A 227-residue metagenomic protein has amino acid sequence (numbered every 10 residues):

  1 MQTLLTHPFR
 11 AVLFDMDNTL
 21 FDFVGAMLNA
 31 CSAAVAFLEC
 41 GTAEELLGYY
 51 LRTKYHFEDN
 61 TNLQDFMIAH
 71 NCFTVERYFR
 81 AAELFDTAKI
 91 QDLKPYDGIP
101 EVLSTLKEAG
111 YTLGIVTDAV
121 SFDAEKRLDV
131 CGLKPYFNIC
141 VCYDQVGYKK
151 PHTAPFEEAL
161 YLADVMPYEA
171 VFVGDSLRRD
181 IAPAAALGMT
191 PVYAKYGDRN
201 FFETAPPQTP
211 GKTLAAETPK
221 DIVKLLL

Functional and structural regions predicted by a protein language model:
M1-V12, G25, E76, P100 (+1 more regions): Asp-based, Mg2+/Mn2+-dependent phosphohydrolase catalytic module
Q2-T105, F122: N-terminal helical cap/lid subdomain that shapes the substrate entry/recognition surface in HAD-like hydrolases
